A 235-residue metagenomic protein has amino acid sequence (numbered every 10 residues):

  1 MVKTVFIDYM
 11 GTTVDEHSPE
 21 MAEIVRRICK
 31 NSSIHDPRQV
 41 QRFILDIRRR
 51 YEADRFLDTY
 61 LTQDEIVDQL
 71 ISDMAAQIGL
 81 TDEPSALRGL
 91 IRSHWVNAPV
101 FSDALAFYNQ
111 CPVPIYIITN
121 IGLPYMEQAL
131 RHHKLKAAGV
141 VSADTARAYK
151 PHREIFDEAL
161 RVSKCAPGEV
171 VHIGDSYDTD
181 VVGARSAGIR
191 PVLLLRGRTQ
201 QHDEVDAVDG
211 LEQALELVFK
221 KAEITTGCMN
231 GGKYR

Functional and structural regions predicted by a protein language model:
M1-I7, T81-D82, L105, N109 (+1 more regions): Asp-based, Mg2+/Mn2+-dependent phosphohydrolase catalytic module
V2-S102: N-terminal helical cap/lid subdomain that shapes the substrate entry/recognition surface in HAD-like hydrolases
